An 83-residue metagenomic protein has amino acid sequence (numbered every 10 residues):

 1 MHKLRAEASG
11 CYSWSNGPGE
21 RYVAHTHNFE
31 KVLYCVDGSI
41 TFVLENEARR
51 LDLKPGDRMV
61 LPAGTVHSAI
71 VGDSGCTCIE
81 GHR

Functional and structural regions predicted by a protein language model:
R5-A6, V23-H25, F42-V43: Short loop/turn motifs at secondary-structure junctions and domain boundaries
G10-H27: Conserved short histidine dyad/triad with adjacent acidic residue
P18, N28-F29, E47, T65-V66 (+1 more regions): A generic "binding-loop/recognition-motif" signal
T26-F42: Short, conserved beta-strand element in jelly-roll/cupin
V43-E45, I70: A generic structural motif
E47-A63: Short acidic-glycine-tyrosine-enriched beta hairpin
A63-R83: Ligand-binding loop in jelly-roll beta-barrel domains
